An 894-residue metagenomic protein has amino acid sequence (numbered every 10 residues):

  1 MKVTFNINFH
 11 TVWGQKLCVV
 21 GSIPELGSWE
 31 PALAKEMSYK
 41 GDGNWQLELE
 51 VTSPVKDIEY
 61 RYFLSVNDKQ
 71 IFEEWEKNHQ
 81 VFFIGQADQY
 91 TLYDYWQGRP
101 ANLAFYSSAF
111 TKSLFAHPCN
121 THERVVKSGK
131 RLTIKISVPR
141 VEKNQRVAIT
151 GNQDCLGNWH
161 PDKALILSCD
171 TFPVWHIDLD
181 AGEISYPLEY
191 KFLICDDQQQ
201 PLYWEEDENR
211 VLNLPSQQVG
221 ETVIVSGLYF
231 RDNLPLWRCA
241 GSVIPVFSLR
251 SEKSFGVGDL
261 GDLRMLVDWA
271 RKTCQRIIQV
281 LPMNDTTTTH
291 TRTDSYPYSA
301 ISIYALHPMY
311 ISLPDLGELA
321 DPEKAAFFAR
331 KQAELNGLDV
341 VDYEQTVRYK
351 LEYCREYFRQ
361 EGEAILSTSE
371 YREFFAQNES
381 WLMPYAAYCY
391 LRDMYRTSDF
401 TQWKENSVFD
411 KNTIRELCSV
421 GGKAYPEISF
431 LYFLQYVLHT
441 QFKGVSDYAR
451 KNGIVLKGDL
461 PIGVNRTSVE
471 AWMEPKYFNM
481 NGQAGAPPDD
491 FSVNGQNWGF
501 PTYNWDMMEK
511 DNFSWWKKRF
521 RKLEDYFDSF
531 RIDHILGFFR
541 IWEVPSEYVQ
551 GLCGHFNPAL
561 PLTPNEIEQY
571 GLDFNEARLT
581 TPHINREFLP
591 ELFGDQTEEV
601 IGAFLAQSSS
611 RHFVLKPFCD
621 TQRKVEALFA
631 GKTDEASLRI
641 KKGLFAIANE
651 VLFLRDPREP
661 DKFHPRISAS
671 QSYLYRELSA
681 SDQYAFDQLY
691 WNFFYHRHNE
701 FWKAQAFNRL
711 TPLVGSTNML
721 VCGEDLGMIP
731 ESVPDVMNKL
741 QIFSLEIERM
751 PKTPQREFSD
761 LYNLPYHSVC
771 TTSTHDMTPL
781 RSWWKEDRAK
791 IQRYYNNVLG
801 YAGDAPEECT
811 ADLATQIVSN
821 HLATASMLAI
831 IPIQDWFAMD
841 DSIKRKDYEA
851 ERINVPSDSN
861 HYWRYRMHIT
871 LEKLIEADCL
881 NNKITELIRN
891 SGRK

Functional and structural regions predicted by a protein language model:
M1-F5, K130-I134: Structural beta-strand segments of beta-rich domains
K2, H10-K56, S65-G85, V138-Y186 (+3 more regions): Aromatic-rich carbohydrate-binding modules that target alpha-glucans
Q15, P31, L47, K77 (+10 more regions): Intrinsic disorder/low-complexity segments enriched in polar/charged and small flexible residues
F82-Y95: C2-type phospholipid-binding modules
Y93-L103: Extracellular carbohydrate recognition and processing domains and analogous Trp-centered ligand-binding platforms
N102-T133, D180, N213-K894: Catalytic cores of glycan-processing enzymes that make or break glycosidic bonds
